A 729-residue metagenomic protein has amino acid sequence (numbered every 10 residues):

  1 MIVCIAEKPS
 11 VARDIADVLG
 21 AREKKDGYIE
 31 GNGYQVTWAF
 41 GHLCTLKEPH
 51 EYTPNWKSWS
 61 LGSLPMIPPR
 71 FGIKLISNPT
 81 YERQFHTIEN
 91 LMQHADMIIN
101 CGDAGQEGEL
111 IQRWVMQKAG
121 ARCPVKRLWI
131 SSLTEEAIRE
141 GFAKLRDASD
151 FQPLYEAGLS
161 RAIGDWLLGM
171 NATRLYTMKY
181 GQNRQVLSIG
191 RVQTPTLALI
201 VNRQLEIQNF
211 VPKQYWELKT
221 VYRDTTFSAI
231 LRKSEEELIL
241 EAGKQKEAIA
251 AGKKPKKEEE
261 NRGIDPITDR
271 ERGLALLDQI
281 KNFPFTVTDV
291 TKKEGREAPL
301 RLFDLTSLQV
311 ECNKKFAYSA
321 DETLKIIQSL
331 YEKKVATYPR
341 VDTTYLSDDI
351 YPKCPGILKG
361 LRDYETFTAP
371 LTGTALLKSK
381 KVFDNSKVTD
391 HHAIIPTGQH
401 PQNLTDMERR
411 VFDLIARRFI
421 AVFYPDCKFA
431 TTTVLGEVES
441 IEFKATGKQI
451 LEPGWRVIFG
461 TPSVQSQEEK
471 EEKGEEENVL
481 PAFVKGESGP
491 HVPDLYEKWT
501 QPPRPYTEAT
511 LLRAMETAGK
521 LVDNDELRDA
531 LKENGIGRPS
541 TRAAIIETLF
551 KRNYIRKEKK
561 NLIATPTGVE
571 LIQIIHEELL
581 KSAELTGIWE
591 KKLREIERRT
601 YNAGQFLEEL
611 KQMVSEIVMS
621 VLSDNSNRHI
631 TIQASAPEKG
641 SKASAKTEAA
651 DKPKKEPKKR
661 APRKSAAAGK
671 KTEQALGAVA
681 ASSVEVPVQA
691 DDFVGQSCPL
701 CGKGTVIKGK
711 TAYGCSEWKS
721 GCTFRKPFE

Functional and structural regions predicted by a protein language model:
M1, I99-A104, N183-V186, K292-R301 (+4 more regions): Conserved short loop/turn motifs at secondary-structure junctions
M1-W166, M170, Y176, I267 (+1 more regions): Intrinsically disordered, low-complexity regulatory segments
I2-V3, Y81, K118, N209 (+5 more regions): Basic, low-complexity terminal or inter-domain segments flanking catalytic cores
F71-I98, L199-I200, E311-C312, L414-I420 (+1 more regions): Phosphate-interacting basic helix/loop segments used at nucleotide- and nucleic-acid interfaces
Q93, E135-Y222, K292-R296: C-terminal or mid-to-C-terminal helical accessory/interaction module adjacent to the motor/catalytic core
K179-R184, I200-T268, K315: C-terminal helical "lid" subdomain and adjoining coupling/linker elements of P-loop NTPases
A248-R301, Q309, G519: Metal- or metallocofactor-binding catalytic centers and their adjacent structured scaffolds across diverse enzyme
